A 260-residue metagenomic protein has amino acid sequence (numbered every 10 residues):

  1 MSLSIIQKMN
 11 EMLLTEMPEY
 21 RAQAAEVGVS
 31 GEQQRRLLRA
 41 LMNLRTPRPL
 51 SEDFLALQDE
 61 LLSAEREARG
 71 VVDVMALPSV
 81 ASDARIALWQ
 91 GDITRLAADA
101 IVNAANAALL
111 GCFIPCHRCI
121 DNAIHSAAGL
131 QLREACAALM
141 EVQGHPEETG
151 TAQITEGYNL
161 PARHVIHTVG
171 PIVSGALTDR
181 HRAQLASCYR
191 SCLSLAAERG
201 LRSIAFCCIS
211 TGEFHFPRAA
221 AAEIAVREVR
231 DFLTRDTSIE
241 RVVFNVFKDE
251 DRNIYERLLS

Functional and structural regions predicted by a protein language model:
M1-S260: Macrodomain-like recognition of ADP-ribose-binding/processing modules
